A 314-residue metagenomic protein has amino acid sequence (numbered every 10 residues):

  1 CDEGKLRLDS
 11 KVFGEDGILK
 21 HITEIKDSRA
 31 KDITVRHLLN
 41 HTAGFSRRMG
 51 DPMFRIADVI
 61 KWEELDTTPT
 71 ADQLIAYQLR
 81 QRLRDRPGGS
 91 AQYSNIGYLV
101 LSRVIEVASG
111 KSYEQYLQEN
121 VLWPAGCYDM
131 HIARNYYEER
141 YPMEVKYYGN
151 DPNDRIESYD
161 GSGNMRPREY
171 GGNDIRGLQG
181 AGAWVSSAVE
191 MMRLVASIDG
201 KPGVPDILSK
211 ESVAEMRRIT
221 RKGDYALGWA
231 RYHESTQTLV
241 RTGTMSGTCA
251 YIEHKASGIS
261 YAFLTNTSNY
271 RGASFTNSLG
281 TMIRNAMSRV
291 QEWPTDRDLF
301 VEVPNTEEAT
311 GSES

Functional and structural regions predicted by a protein language model:
C1-G4: Juxtamembrane transmembrane-helix termini
L6-I25, P124-A125: Short, glycine/proline-biased beta-turn/loop segments that scaffold the active-site neighborhood
L8-S10, W229, S260-A262: A short, well-structured edge-of-sheet supersecondary motif
H21, E139, N269-Y270: Flexible, glycine-rich phosphate/dinucleotide-binding loops and adjacent beta-alpha linkers at cofactor/substrate
E24-T238, T242-T244: Short, surface-exposed loop or secondary-structure junction motifs that flank catalytic or metal-binding residues
S235, Y270-S314: Short, gly/Ser/Thr-rich active-site loops of penicillin-recognizing serine hydrolases
C249-R271: Short, well-ordered beta-strand elements
